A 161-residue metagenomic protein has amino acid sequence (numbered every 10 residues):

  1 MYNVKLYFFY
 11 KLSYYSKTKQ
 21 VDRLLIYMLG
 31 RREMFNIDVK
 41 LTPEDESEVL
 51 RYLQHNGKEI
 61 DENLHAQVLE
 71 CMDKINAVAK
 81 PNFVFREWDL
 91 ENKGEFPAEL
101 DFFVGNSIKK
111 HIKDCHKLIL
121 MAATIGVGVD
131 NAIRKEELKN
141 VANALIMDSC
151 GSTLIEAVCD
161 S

Functional and structural regions predicted by a protein language model:
Y2-Y7, K11-K17, R23-L25: Short, positively charged and aromatic/hydrophobic N-terminal segments
L29-M147: Active-site helix-to-loop segments that bind/position phosphate- or nucleotide-bearing substrates and donors across
C150: Adenine-nucleotide phosphate-binding core of ATP-dependent small-molecule kinases
S161: Short terminal or interdomain "cap/linker" segment that borders an active site or interface and mediates
